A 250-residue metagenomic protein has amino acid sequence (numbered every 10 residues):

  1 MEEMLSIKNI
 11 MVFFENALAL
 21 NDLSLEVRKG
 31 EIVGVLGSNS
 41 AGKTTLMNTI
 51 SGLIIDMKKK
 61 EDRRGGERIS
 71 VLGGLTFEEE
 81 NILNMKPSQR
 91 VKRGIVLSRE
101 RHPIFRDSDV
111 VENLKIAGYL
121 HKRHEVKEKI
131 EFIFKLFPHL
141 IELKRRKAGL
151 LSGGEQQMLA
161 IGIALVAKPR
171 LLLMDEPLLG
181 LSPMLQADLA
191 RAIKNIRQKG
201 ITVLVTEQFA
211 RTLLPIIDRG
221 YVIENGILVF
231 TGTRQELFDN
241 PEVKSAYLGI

Functional and structural regions predicted by a protein language model:
E2-I250: Glycine-rich phosphate-binding loops of nucleotide-dependent enzymes
